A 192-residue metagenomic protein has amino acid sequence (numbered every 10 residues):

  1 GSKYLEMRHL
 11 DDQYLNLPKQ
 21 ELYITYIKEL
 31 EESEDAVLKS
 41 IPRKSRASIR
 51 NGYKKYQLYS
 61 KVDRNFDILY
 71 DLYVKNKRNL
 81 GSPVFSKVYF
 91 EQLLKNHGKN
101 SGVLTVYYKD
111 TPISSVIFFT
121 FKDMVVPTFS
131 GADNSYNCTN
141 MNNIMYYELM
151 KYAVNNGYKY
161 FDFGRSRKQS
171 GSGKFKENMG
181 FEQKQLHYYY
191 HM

Functional and structural regions predicted by a protein language model:
G1, Y136, N140-E148: Conserved acetyl-CoA pyrophosphate-binding loop and the N-cap/start of the following alpha-helix in GNAT-like
S2-H9, A153-G164: Conserved GNAT acetyl-CoA-binding A-motif
H9-C138, M150-K151, Q169: A conserved beta-strand-loop-helix scaffold within acyl/acetyltransferase catalytic domains
L10, V126, Q183-Y190: His/Asp/Glu-enriched short active-site or ligand-binding loop at hydrolase and phosphoryl-transfer sites
L15-L22, E177-Q185: Conserved acetyl-CoA-binding loop of GNAT-fold acetyltransferases
N156-Y158, K168-G171, E177-Q183: Soluble, non-transmembrane catalytic domains of enzymes that act on hydrophobic metabolites at membranes
F163-S172, Y189-M192: Small/polar glycine-rich anion-binding or flexible loop at a beta-alpha turn
